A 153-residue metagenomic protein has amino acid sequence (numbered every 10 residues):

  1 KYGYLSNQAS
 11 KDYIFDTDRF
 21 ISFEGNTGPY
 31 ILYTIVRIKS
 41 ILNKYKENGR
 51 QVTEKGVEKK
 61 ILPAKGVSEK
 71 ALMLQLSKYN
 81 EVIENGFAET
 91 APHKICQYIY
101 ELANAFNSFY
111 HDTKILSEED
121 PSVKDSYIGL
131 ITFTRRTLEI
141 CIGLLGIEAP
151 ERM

Functional and structural regions predicted by a protein language model:
K1-M153: Non-catalytic interaction-recognition regions
